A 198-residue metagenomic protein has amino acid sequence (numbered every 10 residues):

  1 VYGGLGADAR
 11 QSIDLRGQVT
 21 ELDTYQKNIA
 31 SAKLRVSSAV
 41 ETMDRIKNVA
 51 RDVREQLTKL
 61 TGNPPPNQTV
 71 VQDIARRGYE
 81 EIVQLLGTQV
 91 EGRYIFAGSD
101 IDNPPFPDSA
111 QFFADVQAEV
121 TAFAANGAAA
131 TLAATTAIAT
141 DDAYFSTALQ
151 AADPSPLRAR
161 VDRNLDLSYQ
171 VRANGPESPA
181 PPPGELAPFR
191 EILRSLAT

Functional and structural regions predicted by a protein language model:
V1-P105, T198: Amphipathic alpha-helical polymerization modules
E80-V83, Q89-T198: Polar, low-complexity export/assembly segments characteristic of proteins that are secreted or assemble on the cell
